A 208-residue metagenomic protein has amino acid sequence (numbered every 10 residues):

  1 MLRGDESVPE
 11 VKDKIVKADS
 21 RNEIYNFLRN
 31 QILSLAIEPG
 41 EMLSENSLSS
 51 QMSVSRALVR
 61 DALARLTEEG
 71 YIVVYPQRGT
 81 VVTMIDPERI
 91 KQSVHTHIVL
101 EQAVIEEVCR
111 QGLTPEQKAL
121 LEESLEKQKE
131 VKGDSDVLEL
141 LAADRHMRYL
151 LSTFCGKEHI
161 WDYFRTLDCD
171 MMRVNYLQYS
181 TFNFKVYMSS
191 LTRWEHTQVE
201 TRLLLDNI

Functional and structural regions predicted by a protein language model:
M1-R110, H159: Short linear motifs at protein or domain termini
K14, N46, Y176-Y187: Membrane-interacting alpha-helical segments
D19, A119, T192-H196: Short helix-capping and inter-helix turn/linker motifs at the boundaries of alpha-helical repeat units
Q77, L100, E123, H196-E200: Alpha-helix N-cap/N′ positions at the starts of helices
P87-K91, C109-L113, V131-D136, F184-R193: A ubiquitous short alpha-helical element
P115-T181, T201-L203, N207: Conserved amphipathic alpha-helical segments that form helical-bundle/coiled-coil interaction surfaces
F184-I208: C-terminal regulatory/effector modules of DNA-binding transcriptional regulators
